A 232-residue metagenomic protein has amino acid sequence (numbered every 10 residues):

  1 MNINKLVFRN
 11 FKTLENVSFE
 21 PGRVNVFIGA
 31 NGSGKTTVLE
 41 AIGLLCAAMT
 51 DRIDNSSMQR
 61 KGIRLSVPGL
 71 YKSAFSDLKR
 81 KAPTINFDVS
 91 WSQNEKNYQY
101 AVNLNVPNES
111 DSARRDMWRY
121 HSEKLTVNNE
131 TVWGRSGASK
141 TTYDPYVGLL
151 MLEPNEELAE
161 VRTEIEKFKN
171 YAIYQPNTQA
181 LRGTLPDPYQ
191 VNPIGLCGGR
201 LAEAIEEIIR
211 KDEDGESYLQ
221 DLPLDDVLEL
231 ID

Functional and structural regions predicted by a protein language model:
M1-T84: Pre-Walker A-like glycine/lysine-rich segment at the N-terminus of P-loop NTPase domains
F11, S92-N94: Short polar/acidic secondary-structure junctions
N86, N94-I231: Electropositive, glycine-dotted interaction segments that contact anionic polymers or phosphate-rich ligands
